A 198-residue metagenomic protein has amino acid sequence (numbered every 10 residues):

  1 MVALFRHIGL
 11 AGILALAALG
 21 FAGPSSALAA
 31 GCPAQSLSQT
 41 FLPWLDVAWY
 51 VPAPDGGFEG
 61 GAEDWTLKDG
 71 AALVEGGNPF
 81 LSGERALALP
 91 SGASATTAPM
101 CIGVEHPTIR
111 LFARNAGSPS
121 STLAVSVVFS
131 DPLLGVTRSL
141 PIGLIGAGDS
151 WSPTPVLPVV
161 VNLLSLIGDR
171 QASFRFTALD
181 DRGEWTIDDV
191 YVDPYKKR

Functional and structural regions predicted by a protein language model:
L16-S26: C-terminal segment of classical bacterial N-terminal signal peptides
G31, L42-L45, V51-R85: Extracellular glycan-recognition surfaces and repeat-rich motifs
W44, P132-R170, L179-G183: Extracellular carbohydrate recognition and processing domains and analogous Trp-centered ligand-binding platforms
A48-Y50, T96-H106, V161-L166: Extracellular and analogous surface-interaction loops
F58, P107-N115, R170-A178: Extracellular beta-strand-rich recognition modules
T66-L67, P90, C101-H106, R114-L123 (+1 more regions): Extended, low-complexity, turn-rich repeat/linker tracts enriched in Gly/Pro/Ser/Thr and Asp/Glu that occur
S82-T108: Short beta-strands within extracellular/lumenal beta-sheet-rich domains
L179-K197: Extracellular carbohydrate recognition
